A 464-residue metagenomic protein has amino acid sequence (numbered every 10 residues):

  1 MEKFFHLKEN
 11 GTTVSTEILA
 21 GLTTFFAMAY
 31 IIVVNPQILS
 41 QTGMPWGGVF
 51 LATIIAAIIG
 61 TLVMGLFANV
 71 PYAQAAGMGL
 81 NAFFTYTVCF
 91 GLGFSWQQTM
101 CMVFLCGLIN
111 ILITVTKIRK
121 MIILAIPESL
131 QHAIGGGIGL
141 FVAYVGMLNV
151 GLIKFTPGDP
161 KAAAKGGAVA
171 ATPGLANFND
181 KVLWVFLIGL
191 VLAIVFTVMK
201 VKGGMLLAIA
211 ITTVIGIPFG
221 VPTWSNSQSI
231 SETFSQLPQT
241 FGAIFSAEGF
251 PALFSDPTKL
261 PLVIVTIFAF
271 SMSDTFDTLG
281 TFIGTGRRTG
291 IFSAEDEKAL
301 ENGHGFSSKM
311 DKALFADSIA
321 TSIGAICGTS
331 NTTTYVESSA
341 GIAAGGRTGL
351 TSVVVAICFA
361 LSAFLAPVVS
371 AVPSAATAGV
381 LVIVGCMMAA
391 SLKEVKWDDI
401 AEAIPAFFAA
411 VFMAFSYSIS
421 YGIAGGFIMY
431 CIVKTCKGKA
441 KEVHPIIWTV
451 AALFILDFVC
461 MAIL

Functional and structural regions predicted by a protein language model:
M1-G48, I209-S308, I455: Helix-loop-helix hairpins and the membrane-proximal interhelical loops of multi-pass alpha-helical transport proteins
M1-N35, A56, G77-Y86, F90-I138 (+1 more regions): Helix-loop-helix junctions within the multi-pass membrane cores of secondary transporters/permeases
F26-Y30, F67-G77, N110-I113, K200-V201 (+6 more regions): Short helix-coil transition sites and intra-membrane helix breaks within transmembrane domains of multi-pass
Q37-G48, T87-Q98, P257-P261, P373 (+1 more regions): Helix-coil boundary and interhelical linker segments in multi-pass alpha-helical membrane proteins
G43-I59: Loop-to-helix transition at the N-terminal end of transmembrane alpha-helices
G60-Y72, I194-K200, A269-D277, D317-C327 (+3 more regions): Transmembrane alpha-helix interface/packing and boundary motifs in multi-pass membrane proteins, characterized by
F84, V88, L192, I211 (+4 more regions): Buried hydrophobic packing segments
L92-P218, P222, T351-L464: Membrane-embedded alpha-helical modules
